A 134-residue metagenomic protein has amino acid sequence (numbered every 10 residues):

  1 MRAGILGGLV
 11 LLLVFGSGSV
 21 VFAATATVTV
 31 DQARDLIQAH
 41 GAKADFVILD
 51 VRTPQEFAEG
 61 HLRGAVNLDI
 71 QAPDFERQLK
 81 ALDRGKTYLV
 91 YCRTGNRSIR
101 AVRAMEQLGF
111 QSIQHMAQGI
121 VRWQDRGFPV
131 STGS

Functional and structural regions predicted by a protein language model:
R2-F46, P54-T87, N96-S134: Rhodanese-like catalytic fold shared by cysteine-dependent sulfurtransferases and DSP/PTP-type phosphatases
Y91: Short, surface-exposed ligand- or partner-binding patches at beta-edge/loop junctions that are enriched in aromatics
